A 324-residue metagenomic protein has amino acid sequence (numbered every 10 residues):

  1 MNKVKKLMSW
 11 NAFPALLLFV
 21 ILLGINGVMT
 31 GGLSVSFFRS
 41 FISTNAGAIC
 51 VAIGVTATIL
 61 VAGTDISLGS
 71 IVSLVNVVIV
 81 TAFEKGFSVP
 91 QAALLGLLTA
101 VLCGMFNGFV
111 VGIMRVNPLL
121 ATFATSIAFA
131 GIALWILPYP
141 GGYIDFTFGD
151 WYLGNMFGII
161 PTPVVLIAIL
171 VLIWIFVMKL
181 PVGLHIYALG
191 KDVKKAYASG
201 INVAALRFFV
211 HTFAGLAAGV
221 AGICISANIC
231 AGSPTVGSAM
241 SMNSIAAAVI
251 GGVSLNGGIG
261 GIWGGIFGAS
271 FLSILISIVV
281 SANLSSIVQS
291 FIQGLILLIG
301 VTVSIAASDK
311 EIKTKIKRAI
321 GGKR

Functional and structural regions predicted by a protein language model:
M1-V20, G24, V171-L172, K191 (+2 more regions): Cytosolic-side transmembrane-helix boundaries in multi-pass membrane proteins
K3-L7, L102-I144, K179-P181, I245-G261: Short loop segments and helix-boundary regions at transmembrane helix junctions of multi-pass inner-membrane proteins
L18-S34, V61, A133-P138, I175-P181 (+1 more regions): Structural signal for alpha-helical transmembrane segments and their membrane-water exit/capping regions in multi-pass
I21-K85, V110-R115, A247, G252-I262 (+1 more regions): Single transmembrane alpha-helix segments in multi-pass membrane proteins
M29-F41, I136-P138, V177, V210-A248 (+1 more regions): Inter-helical junctions in multi-pass inner-membrane proteins, predominant in energy-converting antiporter-like
G31, M114, P118-L180, L206-F209 (+3 more regions): Transmembrane helix-bundle core of multi-pass membrane transporters and related energy-transducing complexes
S88-L94, L102-N107, V111, M156-G232: Helix-loop-helix "hairpin" substructures at the membrane interface of multi-pass membrane proteins
A218, N228, G232-G294: Transmembrane alpha-helical segments in multi-pass inner-membrane proteins
